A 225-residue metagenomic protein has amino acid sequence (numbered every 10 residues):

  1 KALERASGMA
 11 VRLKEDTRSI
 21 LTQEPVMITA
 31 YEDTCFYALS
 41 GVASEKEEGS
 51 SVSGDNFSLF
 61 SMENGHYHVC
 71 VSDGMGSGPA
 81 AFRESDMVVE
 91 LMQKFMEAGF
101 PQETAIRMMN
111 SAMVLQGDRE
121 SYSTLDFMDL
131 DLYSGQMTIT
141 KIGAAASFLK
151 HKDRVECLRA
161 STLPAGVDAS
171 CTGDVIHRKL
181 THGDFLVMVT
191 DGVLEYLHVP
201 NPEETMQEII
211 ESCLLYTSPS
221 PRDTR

Functional and structural regions predicted by a protein language model:
E4-E15, S19-Q23, D33, F82-K152: Catalytic core of PPM/PP2C metal-dependent serine/threonine phosphatase domains
D16-G74, A80, M87, G173-I176: N-terminal entry segment of metal-dependent catalytic domains or homologous docking segments
T34-N56, N110-V114, A145-H177: PP2C/PPM family metal-dependent serine/threonine protein phosphatase catalytic domain, recognizing the conserved
S50-S53, G78-A81, L149, V189 (+1 more regions): Short helix/loop capping segments that flank catalytic or ligand/cofactor-binding pockets
G65-S77, I139-K141, K179-P202: Conserved beta-strand-loop-short alpha-helix elements that form and flank the Mn2+/Mg2+-coordinating active site
E84-A98, G192, Y196, E204-S212: Solvent-exposed, amphipathic alpha-helical segments
Y216-R225: Single conserved hydrophobic/aromatic residue that forms the stacking wall/gate of nucleotide- or nucleobase-binding
